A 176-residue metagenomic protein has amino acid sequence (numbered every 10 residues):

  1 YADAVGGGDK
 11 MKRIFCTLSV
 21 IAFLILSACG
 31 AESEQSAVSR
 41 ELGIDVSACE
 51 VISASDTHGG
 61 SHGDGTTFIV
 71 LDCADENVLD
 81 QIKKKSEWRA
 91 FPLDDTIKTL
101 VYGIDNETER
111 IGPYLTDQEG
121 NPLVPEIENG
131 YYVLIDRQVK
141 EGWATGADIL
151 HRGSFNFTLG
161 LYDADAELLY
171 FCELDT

Functional and structural regions predicted by a protein language model:
Y1, V5, D9-S27: Sec-dependent bacterial lipoprotein signal peptides
A2, G6-G8, S55, L71 (+3 more regions): Intrinsic disorder/low-complexity signal
I21, C29-E32, F171: Short, compositionally biased strand/turn segments that nucleate or flank brief secondary-structure elements
C29-L93: N-terminal export/targeting and maturation segments
C73-D75, E173-T176: Secondary-structure transition/turn motif
R89-L169, D175: Functional cores of ribonucleases/endoribonucleases
